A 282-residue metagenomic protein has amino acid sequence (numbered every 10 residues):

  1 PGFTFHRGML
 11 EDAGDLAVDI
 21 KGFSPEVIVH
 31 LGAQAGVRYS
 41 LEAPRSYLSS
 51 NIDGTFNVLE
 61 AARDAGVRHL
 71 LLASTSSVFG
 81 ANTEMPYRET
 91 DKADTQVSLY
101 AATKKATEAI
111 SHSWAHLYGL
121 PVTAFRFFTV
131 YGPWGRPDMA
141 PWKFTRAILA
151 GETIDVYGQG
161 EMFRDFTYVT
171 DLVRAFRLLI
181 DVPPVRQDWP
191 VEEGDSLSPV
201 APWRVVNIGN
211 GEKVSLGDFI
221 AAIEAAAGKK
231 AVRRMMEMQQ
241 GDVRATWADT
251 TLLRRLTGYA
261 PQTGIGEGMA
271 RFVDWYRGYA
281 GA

Functional and structural regions predicted by a protein language model:
P1-V130, L179, Y259, R271 (+1 more regions): N-terminal Rossmann-like NAD(P)+-binding domain of SDR-like oxidoreductases, especially those catalyzing
T4, G8-M9, R146-A282: C-terminal substrate-binding subdomain of Rossmann-fold SDR/epimerase-dehydratase oxidoreductases
D15, G36, S46, D53 (+5 more regions): Residue-level recognition of oxygen-bearing side chains
Y39-S40, A81-T83, W134, F166 (+1 more regions): Short glycine-/acidic-enriched loop or helix-start segments at secondary-structure transitions that form or flank
E42, S50, D94, R136 (+3 more regions): A generic fold-level signal
A106, I110, W114, F144 (+2 more regions): Hydrophobic alpha-helix immediately C-terminal to the catalytic Tyr-X-X-X-Lys motif of short-chain
